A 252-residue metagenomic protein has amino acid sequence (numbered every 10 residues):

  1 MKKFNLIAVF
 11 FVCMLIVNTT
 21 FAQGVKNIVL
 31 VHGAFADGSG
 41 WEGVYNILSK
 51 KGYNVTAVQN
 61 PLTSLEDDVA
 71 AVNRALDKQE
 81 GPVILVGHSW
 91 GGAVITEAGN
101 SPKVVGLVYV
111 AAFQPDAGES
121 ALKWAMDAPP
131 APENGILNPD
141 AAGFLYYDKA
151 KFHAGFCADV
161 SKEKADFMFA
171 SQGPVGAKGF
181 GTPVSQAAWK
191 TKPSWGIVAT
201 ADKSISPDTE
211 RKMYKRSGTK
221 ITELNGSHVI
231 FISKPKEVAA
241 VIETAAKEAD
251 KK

Functional and structural regions predicted by a protein language model:
M1-G24: Bacterial Sec-dependent N-terminal signal peptides
V25-L65: Conserved HGGG/HGGXW glycine-rich cap/lid loop of the alpha/beta-hydrolase fold
D67-V83: Conserved acidic catalytic loop of the alpha/beta-hydrolase fold
V86-I95: Gly/Ala-rich beta-loop-alpha elbow adjacent to hydrolase catalytic centers
K103-V104, V108-K149, G176-G179, P183: Flexible "cap/lid" loop of the alpha/beta hydrolase fold
F144-A188: Conserved alpha/beta-hydrolase catalytic His-Asp/Glu region
P174-P235, A240: Conserved serine/cysteine hydrolase catalytic core
